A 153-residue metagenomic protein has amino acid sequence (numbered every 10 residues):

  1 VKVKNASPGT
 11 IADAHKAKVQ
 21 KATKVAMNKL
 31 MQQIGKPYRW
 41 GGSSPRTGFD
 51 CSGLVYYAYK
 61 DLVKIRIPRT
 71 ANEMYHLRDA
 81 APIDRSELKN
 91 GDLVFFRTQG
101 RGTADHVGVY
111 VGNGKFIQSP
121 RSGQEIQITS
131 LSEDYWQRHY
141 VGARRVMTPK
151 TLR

Functional and structural regions predicted by a protein language model:
V1-P37, V146-R153: Intrinsically disordered, low-complexity, Pro/Ser/Thr/Asn/Gly/Ala-rich spacer/linker segments adjacent to signal
K21, R46-D50, I126: Residues at secondary-structure transition points
K24, N28-Q32, G53-Y57, D61 (+2 more regions): Solvent-exposed, polar/charged alpha-helical surfaces in well-ordered, non-transmembrane soluble domains, broadly
K36-N90: Catalytic cysteine-centered active-site loop
I83, D105, Y110-R153: Aromatic- and glycine-rich peptidoglycan recognition patches
Q99-G100: A flexible loop/linker signature enriched in serine peptidases of the S9 family
